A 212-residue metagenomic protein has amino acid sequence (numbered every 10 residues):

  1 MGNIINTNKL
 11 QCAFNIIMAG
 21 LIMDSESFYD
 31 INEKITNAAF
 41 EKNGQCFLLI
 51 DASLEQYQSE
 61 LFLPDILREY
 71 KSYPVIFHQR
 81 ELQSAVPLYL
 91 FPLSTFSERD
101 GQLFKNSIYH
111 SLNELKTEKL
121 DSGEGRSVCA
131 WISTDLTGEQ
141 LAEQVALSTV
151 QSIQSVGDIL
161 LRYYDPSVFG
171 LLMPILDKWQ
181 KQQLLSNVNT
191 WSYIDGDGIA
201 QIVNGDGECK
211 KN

Functional and structural regions predicted by a protein language model:
M1-R162, P166-N212: Terminal low-complexity "docking" segments
